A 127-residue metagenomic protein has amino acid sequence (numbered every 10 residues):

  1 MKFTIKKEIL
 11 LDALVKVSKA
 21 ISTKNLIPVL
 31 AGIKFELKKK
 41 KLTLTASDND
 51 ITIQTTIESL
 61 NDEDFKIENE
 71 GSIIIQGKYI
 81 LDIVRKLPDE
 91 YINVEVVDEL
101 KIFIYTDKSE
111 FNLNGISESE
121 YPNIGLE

Functional and structural regions predicted by a protein language model:
M1-E127: Structural preference for solvent-exposed beta-strand-turn elements and adjacent flexible terminal/loop segments within
